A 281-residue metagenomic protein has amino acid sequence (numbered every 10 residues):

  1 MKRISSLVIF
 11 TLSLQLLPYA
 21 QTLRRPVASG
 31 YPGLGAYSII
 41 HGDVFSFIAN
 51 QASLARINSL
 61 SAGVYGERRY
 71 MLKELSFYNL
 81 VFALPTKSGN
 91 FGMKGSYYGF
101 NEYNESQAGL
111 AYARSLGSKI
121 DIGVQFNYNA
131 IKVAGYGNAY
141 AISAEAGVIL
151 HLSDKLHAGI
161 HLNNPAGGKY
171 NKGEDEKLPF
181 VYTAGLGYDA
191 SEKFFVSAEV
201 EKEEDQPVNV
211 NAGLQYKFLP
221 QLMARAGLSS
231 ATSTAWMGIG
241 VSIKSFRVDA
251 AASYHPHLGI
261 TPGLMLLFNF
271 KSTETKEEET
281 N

Functional and structural regions predicted by a protein language model:
M1-I4: Positively charged n-region of N-terminal signal peptides that target proteins for export
V8-Q15: Bacterial N-terminal signal peptides
L16-A20: Sec/Tat signal peptide C-region and signal peptidase I cleavage site
Q21-N281: Subset of outer-membrane beta-barrel
